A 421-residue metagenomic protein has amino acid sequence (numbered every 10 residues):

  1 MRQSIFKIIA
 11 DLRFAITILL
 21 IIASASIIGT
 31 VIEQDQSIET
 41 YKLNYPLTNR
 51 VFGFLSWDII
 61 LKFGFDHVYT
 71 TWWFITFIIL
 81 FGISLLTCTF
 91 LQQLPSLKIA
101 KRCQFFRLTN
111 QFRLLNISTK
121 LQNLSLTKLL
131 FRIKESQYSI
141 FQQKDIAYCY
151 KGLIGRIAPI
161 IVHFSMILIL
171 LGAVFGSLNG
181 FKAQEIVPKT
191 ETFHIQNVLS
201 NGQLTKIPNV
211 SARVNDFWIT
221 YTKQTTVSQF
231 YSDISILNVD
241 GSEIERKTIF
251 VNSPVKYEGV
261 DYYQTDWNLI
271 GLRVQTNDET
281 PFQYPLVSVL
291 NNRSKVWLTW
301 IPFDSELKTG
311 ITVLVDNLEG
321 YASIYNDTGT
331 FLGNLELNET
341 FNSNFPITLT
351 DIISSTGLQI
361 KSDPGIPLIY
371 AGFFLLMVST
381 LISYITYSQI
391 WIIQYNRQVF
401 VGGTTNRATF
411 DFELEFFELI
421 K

Functional and structural regions predicted by a protein language model:
M1-K421: Solvent-exposed, non-transmembrane regions of integral membrane proteins
